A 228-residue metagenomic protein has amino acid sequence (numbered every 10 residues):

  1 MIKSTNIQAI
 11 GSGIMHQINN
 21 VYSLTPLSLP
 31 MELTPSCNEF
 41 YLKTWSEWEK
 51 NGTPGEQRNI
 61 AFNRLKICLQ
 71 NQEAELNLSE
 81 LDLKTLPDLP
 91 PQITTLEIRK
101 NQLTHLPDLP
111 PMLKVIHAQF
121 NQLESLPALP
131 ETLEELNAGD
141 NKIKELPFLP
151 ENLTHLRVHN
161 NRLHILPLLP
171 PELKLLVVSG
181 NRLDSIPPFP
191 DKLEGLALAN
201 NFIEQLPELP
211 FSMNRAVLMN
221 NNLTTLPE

Functional and structural regions predicted by a protein language model:
M1-C37: Non-Sec secretion/translocation targeting segments of pathogen effectors
L42-H105, L113-K114: LRR N-terminal entry segment and analogous cap-like coil->beta motifs
Q70-Q72, P91-T94, P111-K114, E131-E134 (+4 more regions): Leucine-rich repeat
L76, L96-I98, I116-A118, L136-A138 (+4 more regions): Conserved hydrophobic beta-strand positions in leucine-rich repeat
L86-L89, L106-L109, L126-L129, L146-L149 (+4 more regions): Canonical leucine-rich repeat
P110-K142, P150, H155-N160: A generic tandem-repeat structural signature
G180, N200, M213-E228: Leucine-rich repeat domain C-terminal region
